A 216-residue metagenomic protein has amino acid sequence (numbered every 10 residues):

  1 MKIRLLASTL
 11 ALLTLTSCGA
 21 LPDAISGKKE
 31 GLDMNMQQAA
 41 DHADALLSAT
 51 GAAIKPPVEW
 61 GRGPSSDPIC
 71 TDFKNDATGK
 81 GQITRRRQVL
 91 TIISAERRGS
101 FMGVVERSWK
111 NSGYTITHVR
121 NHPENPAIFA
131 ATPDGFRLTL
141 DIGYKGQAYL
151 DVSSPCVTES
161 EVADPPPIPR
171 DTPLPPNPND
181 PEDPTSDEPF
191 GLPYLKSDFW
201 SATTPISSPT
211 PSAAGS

Functional and structural regions predicted by a protein language model:
M1-A7: Bacterial N-terminal signal peptides that target proteins for export
L13-S17: C-terminal motif of bacterial Sec signal peptides marking the signal peptidase cleavage site
G19-P22: Bacterial signal peptide processing site
A24-Q37, T71-R107: Terminal, regulation- and interaction-focused segments at domain boundaries
Q38-R85, S197-G215: Compositionally biased P/S/T/G-rich terminal and signal peptide-adjacent segments that lie outside catalytic cores
A40, D44-S48, K145-S216: Extracellularly exposed regions in secreted/surface proteins, prominently low-complexity, repeat-rich
L46-A53, E96-I116: Amphipathic alpha-helical segments
D67-K74, T115-R137, Y144: Ser/Thr-rich, low-complexity intrinsically disordered terminal regions
